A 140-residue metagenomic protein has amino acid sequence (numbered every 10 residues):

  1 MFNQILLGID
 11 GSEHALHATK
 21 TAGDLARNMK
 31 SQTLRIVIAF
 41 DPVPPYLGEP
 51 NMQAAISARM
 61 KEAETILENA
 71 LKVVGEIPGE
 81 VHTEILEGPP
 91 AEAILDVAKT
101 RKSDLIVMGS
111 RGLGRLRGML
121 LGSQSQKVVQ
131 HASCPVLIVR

Functional and structural regions predicted by a protein language model:
N3-P50: Small/aliphatic-rich secondary-structure junction motif
D24, K72-I106: Structural beta-alpha unit
R35-V37, H82-L86, L137: General small-molecule cofactor/ligand-binding pocket signal
I38-F40, S110-R111, R140: Short secondary-structure boundary segments
Q53-T65: A short acidic, glycine-rich active-site loop that binds or catalyzes chemistry on phosphate/adenosine moieties
M108-Q130: Glycine-rich, Arg-bearing micro-motifs that act as flexible, cationic patches
